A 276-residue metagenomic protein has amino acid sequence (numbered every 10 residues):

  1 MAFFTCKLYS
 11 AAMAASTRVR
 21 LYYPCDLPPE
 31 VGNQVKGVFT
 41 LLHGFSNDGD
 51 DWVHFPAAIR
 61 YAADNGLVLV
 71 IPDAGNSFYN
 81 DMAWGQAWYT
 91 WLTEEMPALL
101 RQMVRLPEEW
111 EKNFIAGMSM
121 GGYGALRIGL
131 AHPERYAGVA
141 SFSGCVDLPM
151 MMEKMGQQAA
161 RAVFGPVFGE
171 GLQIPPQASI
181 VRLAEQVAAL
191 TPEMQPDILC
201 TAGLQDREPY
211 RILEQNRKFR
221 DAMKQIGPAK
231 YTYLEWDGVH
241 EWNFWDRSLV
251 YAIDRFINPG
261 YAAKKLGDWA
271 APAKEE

Functional and structural regions predicted by a protein language model:
M1-E276: Non-catalytic cap/lid and distal C-terminal segments of serine-dependent acyl enzymes
